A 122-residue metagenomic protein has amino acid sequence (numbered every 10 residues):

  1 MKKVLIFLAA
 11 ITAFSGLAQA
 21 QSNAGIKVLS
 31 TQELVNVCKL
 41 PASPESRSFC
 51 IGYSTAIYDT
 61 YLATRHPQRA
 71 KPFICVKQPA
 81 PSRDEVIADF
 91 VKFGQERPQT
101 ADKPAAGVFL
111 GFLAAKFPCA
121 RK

Functional and structural regions predicted by a protein language model:
V4-G16: Sec-dependent N-terminal signal peptides
G16-S22: Sec/Tat signal peptide C-region and signal peptidase I cleavage site
S22-Q32, A114: Active-site-proximal alpha-helical scaffolds that flank and shape metal-associated catalytic sites
V28-V86, V91: Short N-proximal segments of mature Sec-exported proteins
D59-A63, Q99, P118, K122: A generic secondary-structure boundary signal that marks alpha-helix termini
F90-Q95, Q99-T100: Cystatin/cathelin-like cysteine-protease inhibitor module
K103-K122: C-terminal partner/receptor-binding element of secreted or periplasmic proteins
